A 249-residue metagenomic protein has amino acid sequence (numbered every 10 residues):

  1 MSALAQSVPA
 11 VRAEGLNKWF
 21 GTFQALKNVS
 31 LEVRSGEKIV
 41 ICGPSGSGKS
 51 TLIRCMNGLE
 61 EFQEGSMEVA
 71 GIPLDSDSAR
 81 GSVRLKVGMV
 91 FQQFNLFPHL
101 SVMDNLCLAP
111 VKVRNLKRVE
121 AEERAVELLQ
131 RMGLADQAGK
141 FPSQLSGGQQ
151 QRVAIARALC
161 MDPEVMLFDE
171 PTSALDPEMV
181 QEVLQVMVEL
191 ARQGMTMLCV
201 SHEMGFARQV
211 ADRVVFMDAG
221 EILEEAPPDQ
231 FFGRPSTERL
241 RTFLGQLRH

Functional and structural regions predicted by a protein language model:
M1-V8: Short, low-complexity, intrinsically disordered N-terminal peptides in bacterial proteins
S2, E225, D229-H249: C-terminal boundary and immediately downstream tail of ABC-type ATPase nucleotide-binding domains
V8-P228: ABC family nucleotide-binding domain
